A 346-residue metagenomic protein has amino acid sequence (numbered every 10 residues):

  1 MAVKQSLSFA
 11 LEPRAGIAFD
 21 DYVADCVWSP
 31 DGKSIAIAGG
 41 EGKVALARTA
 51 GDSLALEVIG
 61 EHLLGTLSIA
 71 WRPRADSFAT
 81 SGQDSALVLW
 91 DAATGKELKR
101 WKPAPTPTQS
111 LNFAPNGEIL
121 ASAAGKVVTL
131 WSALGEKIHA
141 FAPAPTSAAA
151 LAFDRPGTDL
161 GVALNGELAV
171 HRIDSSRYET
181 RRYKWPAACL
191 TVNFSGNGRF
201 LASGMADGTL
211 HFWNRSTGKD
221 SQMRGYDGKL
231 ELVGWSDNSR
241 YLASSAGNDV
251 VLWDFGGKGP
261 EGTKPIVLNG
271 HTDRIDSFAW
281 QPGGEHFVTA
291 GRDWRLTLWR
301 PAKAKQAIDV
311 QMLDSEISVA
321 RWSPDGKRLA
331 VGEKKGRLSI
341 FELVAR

Functional and structural regions predicted by a protein language model:
M1-R346: WD40-repeat beta-propeller superdomains and closely related acidic/aromatic-rich repeat-like regions
